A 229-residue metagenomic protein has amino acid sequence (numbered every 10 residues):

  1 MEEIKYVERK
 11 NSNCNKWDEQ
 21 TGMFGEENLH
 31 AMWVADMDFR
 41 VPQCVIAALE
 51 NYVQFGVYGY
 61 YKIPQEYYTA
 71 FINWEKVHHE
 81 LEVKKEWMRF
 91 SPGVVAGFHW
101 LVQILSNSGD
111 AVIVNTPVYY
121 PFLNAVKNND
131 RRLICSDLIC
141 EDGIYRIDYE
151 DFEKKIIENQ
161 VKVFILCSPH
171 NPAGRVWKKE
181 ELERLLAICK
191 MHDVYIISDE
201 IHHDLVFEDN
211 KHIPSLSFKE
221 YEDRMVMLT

Functional and structural regions predicted by a protein language model:
E2-G93, W100: N-terminal small-domain helix-loop-helix segment of the aminotransferase-like
N28, W177, K190: Aromatic/pi-system hotspot detector in well-structured domains
F39, H203-D204: Short, active-site-adjacent cap segments at secondary-structure transitions
Y58-A187, D204-E222, V226-M227: Conserved core of the PLP fold type I
I165, I196-I197: Walker B beta-strand of ABC/ABC-like P-loop ATPase nucleotide-binding domains, specifically the conserved hydrophobic
E200: Walker B catalytic acidic pair
